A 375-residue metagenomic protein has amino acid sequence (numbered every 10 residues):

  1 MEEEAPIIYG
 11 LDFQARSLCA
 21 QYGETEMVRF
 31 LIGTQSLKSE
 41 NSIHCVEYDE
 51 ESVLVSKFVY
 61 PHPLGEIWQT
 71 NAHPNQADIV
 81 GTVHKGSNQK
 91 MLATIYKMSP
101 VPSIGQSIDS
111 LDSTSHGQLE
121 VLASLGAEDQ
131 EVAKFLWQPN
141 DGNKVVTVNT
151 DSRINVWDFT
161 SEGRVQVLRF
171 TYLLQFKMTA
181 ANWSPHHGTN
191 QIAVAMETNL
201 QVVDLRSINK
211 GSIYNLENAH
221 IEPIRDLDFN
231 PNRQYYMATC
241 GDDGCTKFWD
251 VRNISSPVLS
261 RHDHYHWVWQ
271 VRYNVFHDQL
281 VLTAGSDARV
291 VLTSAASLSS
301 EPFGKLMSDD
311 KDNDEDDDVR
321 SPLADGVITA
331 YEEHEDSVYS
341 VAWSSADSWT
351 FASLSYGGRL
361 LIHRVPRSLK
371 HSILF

Functional and structural regions predicted by a protein language model:
M1-G10, Q21-P61, K85-G117, T160 (+1 more regions): Beta-propeller domains
Y9-A15, Y60-I67, H73, A123-V132 (+6 more regions): WD40/WD-repeat beta-propeller blade N-cap
A20-M27, N71-A77, L136-G142, A181-T189 (+4 more regions): Loop/turn segments within WD40 beta-propeller blades
T34-S36, V83-G86, V148-D151, V194-E197 (+4 more regions): Conserved strand-to-loop turn within each blade of WD40 beta-propeller repeats
N41-E47, M91-M98, I154-D158, L200-R206 (+5 more regions): WD40-repeat beta-propellers
T94-K144, D151-S152, T160-T179: Asp-box/WD-like beta-propeller blade repeats and closely related beta-sheet repeat scaffolds
S212-E222, D226-F375: Structured C-terminal portions of repeat-based eukaryotic scaffold domains
